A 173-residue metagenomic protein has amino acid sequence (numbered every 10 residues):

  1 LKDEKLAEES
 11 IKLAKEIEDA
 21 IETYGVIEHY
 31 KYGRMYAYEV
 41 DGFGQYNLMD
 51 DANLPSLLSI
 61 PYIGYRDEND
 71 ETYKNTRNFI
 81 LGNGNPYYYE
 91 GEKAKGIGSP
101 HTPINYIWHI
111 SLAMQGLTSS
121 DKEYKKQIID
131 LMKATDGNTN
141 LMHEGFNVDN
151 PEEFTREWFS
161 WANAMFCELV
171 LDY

Functional and structural regions predicted by a protein language model:
K2-S111, T118-S119: Extended ligand-binding clefts on enzyme/binding-domain cores
N47-D67, I104-Y173: C-terminal capping/lid segments that line or modulate ligand- or cofactor-binding pockets
